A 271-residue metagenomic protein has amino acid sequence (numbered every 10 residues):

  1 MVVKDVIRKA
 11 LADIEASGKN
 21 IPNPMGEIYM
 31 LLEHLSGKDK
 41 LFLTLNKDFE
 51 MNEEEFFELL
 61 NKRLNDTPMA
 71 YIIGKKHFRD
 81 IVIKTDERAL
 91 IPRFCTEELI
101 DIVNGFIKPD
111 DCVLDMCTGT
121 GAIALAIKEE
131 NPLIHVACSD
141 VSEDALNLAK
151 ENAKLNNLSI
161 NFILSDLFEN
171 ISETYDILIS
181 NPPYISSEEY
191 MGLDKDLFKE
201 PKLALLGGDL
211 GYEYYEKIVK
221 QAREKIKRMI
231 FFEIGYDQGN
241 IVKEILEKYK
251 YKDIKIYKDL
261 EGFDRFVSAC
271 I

Functional and structural regions predicted by a protein language model:
M1-I73: N-terminal auxiliary segments of SAM/dcSAM-dependent transferases
M1-V2, M51, A124-A126, C138: Non-catalytic beta/alpha edge segments that cap or flank active sites
K9, M30, E55-L59, E98 (+6 more regions): Alpha-helical elements of Rossmann-like donor-binding domains used by nucleotide-donor carbohydrate transfer enzymes
G37-K38, A89-L90, Y184, G211: Active-site/binding-pocket entry motifs
N52, P92-C95, Y214: An acidic site on a long C-lobe helix of protein kinase domains
F57-N131, V141-E151, S268: SAM-dependent Rossmann-like transferase core, predominantly class I methyltransferases with a strong bias toward
L133-H135, V141-I271: S-adenosylmethionine
